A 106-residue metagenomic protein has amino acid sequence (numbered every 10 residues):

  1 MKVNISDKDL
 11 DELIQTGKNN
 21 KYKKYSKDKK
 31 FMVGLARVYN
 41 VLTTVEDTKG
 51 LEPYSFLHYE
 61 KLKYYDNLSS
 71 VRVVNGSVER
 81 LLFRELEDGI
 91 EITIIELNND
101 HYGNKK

Functional and structural regions predicted by a protein language model:
M1-N40: Arg/Lys-rich, positively charged N-terminal/basic patches that mediate binding to nucleic acids
D9, E52-S55, G103-K106: A short, terminal or domain-edge coil/loop segment
Q15, D47, D88: Residue-level marker of positions within ordered structural domains that often coincide with functionally constrained
E46-V71: A short, surface-exposed loop/turn module that caps and links secondary-structure elements
K63-K106: Enriched for short, Lys/Arg-rich terminal
